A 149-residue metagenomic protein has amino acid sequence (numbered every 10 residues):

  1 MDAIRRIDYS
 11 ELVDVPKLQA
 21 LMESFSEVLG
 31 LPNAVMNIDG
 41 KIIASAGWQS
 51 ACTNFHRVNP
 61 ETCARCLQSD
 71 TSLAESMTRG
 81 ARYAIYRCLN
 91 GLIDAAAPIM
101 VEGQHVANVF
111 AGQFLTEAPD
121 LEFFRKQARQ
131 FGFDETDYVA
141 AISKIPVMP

Functional and structural regions predicted by a protein language model:
M1-L29, A107-P149: Juxtadomain coupling helices with adjacent low-complexity linkers
D2-G91: Structured interaction and signal-relay segments at domain junctions
Q68-R129, V147-M148: Sensory/regulatory domains in signal-transduction proteins
